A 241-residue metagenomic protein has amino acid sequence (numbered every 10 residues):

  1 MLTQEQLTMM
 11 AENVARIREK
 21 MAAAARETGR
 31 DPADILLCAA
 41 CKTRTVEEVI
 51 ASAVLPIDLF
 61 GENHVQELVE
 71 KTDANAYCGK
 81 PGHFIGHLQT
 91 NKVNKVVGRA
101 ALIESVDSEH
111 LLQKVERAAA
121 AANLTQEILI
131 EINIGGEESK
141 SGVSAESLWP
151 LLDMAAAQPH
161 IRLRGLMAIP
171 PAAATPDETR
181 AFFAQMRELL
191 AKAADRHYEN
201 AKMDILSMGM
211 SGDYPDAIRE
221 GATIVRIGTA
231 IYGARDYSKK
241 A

Functional and structural regions predicted by a protein language model:
M1-G212, I218-E220, Y232: Conserved alpha/beta-domain cores
A222-K240: Gly/Pro- and small hydrophobic-enriched strand-loop and loop-to-helix capping segments that sit at the rims
